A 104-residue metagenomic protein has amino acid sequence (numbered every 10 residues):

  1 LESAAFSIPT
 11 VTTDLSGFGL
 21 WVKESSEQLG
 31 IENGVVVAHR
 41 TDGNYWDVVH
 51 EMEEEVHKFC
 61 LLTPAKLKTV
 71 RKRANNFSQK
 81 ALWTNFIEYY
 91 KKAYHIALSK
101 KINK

Functional and structural regions predicted by a protein language model:
L1-R71, N76-S78, K92: Catalytic binding pocket for nucleotide-activated donors in carbohydrate/polymer assembly enzymes
W83-K104: C-terminal alpha-helical cap of glycosyltransferases
